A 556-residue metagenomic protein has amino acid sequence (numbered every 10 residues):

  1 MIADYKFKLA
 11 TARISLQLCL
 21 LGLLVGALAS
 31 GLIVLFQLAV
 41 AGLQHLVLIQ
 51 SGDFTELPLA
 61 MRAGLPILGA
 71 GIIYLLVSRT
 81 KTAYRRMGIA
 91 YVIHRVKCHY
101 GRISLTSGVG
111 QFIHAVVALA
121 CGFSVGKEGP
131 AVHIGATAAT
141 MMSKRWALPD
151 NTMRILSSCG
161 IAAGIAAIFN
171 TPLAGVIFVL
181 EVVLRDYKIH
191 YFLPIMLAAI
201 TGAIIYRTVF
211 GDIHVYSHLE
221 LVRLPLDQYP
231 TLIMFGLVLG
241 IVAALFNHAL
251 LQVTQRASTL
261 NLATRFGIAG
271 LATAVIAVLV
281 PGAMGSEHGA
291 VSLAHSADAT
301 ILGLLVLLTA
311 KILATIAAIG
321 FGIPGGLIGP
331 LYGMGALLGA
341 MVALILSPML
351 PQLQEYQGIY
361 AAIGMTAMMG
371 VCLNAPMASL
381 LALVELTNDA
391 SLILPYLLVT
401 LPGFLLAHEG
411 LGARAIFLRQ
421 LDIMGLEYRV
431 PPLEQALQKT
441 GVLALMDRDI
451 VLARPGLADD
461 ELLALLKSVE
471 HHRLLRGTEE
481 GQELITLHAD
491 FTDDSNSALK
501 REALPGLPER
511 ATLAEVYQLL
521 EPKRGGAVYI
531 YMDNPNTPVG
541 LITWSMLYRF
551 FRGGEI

Functional and structural regions predicted by a protein language model:
M1-K439, L443-D493, A498-R501, A527-V528 (+3 more regions): Alpha-helical transmembrane segments and immediately membrane-proximal extracytoplasmic
N496-R524: Short, solvent-exposed interaction modules
P538-L541: Glycine-rich acetyl-CoA-binding "A-motif" of GNAT/NAT acetyltransferases
F550: A contiguous catalytic/ligand-binding core that recognizes phosphate-bearing ligands
